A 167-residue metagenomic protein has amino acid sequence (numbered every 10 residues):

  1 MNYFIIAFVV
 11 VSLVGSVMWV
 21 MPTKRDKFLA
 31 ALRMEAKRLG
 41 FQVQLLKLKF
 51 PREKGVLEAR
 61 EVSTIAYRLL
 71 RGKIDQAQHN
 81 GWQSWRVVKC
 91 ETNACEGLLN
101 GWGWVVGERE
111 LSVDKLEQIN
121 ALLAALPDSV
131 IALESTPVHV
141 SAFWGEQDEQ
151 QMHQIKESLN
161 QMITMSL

Functional and structural regions predicted by a protein language model:
M1-L39: N-terminal signal-anchor transmembrane alpha helix of single-pass membrane proteins, serving as the membrane-anchoring
Y3, A7, E53, R60 (+1 more regions): Short alpha-helix boundary/capping motifs
M21-T23, Q44-L48, L111-V113, I119-L122: A short linear-motif detector with a strong N-terminal bias
K27-L32, R52-G55, N120-A121, P127-V130: Intrinsically disordered, low-complexity boundary segments flanking structured domains
F41-R60: Short extracytoplasmic
A59-S158: Structured extramembrane domains adjacent to transmembrane segments
S166-L167: Extended, compositionally biased alpha-helical segments that mediate assembly or anchoring
